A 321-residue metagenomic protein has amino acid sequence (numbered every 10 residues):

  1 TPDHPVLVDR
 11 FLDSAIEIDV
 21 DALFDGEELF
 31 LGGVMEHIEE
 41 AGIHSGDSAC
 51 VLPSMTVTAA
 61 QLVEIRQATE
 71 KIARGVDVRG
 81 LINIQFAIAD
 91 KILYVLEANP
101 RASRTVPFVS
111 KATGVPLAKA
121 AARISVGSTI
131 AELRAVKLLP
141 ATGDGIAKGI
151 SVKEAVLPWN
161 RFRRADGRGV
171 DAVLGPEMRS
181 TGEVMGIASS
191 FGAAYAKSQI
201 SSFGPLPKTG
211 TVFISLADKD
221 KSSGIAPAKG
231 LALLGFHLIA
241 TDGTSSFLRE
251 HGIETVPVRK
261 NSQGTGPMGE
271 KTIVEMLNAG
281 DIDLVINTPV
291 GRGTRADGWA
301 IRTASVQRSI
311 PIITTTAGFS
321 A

Functional and structural regions predicted by a protein language model:
T1-K208: ATP-dependent carboxylate activation and anion-phosphoryl transfer catalytic cores that bind Mg-ATP to form
R101, A217-K219, P289-G293: Short glycine-rich anion-binding loops that position phosphate/pyrophosphate groups of nucleotides and phosphorylated
F191-K197, L216-D220, L238-A240, R259-K271: A general structural motif
I200-V212, L231-L233, E275-I282: Glycine-rich phosphate/diphosphate-binding loops that line cofactor/substrate pockets in enzymes
F213, G235-F247: Short internal beta-strands
G243-G264: Short connector loops at secondary-structure junctions
R259-T265, G269-A321: Peripheral docking tails and interdomain loops at the edges of cofactor- or intermediate-handling domains
